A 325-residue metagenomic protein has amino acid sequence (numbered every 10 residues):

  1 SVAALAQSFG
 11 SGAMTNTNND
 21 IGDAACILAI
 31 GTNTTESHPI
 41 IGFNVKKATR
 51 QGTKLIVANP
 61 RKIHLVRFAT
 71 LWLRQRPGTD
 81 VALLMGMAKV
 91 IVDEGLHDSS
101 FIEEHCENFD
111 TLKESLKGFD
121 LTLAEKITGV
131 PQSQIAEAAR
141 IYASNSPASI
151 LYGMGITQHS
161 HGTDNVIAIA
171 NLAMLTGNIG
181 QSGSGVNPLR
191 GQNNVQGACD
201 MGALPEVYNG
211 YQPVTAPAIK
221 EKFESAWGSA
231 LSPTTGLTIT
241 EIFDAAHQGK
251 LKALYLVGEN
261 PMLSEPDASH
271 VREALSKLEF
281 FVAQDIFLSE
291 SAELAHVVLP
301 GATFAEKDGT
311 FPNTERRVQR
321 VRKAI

Functional and structural regions predicted by a protein language model:
S1-N194, P213-I325: Cofactor-pocket helix-loop regions in the catalytic cores of large enzyme subunits
D200-L204: Polybasic low-complexity intrinsically disordered regions
V207-Y208: Predominantly extracellular/luminal regions of secreted and cell-surface proteins, especially disulfide-bonded
